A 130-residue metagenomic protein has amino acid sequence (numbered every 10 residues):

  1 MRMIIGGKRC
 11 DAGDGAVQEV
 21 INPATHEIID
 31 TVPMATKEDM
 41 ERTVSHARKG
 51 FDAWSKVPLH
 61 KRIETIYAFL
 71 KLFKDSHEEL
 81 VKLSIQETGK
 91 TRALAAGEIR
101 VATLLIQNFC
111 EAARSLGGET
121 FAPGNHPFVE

Functional and structural regions predicted by a protein language model:
M1-T31, E64, A68, L116-E130: Terminal low-complexity tails and localization/encapsulation signals of metabolic enzymes
R2, R48, R62, K90-R92 (+1 more regions): Basic side chains
D11, A16, H26-E27, A35-M40 (+6 more regions): A generic structural micro-environment signature that highlights single residues at secondary-structure boundaries
P23-T88: N-terminal alpha-helical segment of soluble enzymes
S55, I66-E130: N-terminal Rossmann NAD(P)-binding subdomain characteristic of aldehyde/semialdehyde dehydrogenases
